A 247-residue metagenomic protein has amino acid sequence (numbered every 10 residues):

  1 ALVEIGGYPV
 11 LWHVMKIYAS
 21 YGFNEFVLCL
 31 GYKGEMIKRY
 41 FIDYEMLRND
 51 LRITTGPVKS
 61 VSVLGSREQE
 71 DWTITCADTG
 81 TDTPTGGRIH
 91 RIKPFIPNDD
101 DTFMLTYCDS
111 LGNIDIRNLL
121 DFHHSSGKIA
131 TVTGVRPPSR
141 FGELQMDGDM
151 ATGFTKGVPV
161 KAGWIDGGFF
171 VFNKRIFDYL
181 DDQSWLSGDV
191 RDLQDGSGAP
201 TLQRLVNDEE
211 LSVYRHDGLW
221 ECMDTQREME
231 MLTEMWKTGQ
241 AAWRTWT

Functional and structural regions predicted by a protein language model:
A1-M46, C76: N-terminal glycine-rich phosphate-binding loop and ensuing alpha1 helix
L2, E143-M146, V213: A structural signal for short hydrophobic beta-strand segments in well-ordered beta-sheet cores
I5, C29, T79, T133-G134 (+1 more regions): Generic beta-sheet signal
I5, T79-G86, W185, G196: Conserved phosphate-coordination/catalytic loops
V10-H13, R88-R91, T201: Well-ordered alpha-helical segments embedded in enzymatic catalytic cores
N24-F26, I129-A130, E210: Residues at the starts of beta-strands that form the adenosine-phosphate
R39-G148: Conserved beta-loop-beta/alpha segment of the NTase-like Rossmann-fold superfamily that binds/positions NTPs
P97-M104, L111-H124, R136-S139, M150-T247: Catalytic-core segments of class I nucleotidyltransferases/pyrophosphorylases that form NMP-activated intermediates
